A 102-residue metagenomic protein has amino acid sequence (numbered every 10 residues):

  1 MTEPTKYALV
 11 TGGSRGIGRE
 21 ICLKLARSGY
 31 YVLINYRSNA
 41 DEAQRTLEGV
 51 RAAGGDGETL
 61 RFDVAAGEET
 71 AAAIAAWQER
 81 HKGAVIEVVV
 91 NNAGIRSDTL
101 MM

Functional and structural regions predicted by a protein language model:
Y7, G12-G16: Conserved glycine-rich cofactor-binding loop
T11, A84-A93: Rossmann-fold scaffold of SDR-type NAD(P)-dependent oxidoreductases
L25: Aromatic pocket-lining residues of Rossmann-like dinucleotide-binding sites
S28-R45: Conserved glycine-rich Rossmann-like NAD(P)H-binding loop of the short-chain dehydrogenase/reductase
A40-D41, R61-A75: The beta1-alpha1 cofactor-binding region of Rossmann-like NAD(H)/NADP(H)-dependent oxidoreductases
G57-T59: Hydrophobic/aromatic anchor residues within beta-strands of the central parallel beta-sheet of Rossmann-like
A71, E79, R96-M102: Conserved mid-core segment of classical short-chain dehydrogenase/reductases
